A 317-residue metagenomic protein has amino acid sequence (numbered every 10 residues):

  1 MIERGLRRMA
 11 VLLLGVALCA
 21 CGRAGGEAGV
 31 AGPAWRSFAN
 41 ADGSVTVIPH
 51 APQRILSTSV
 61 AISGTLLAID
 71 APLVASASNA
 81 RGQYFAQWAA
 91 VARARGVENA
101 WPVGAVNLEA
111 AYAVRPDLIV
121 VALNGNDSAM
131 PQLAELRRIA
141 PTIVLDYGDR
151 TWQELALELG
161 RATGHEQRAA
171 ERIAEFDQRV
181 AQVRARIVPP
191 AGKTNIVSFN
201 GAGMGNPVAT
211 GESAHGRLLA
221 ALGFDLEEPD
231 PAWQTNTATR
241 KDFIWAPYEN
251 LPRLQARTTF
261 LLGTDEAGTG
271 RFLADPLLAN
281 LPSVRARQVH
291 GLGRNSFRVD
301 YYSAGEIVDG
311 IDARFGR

Functional and structural regions predicted by a protein language model:
M1-A10: Bacterial N-terminal signal peptides that target proteins for export
A10-A20: Bacterial N-terminal signal peptides
C21-G25: Bacterial signal peptide processing site
R54-L66, E171-D230: Basic- and aromatic-lined ligand-binding clefts that recognize polyanionic substrates
V60-A110, V114, L118, L123-G125: A short, structured surface patch at a secondary-structure boundary
G82, D127-M130, Y147-E158, A162 (+3 more regions): Extracytoplasmic ligand-binding site segments that recognize negatively charged/polar headgroups
L133-M204, F297, Y301-R317: Extracytoplasmic substrate-binding proteins
N250-R317: Structured C-terminal subdomain patch of bacterial secreted/periplasmic proteins
